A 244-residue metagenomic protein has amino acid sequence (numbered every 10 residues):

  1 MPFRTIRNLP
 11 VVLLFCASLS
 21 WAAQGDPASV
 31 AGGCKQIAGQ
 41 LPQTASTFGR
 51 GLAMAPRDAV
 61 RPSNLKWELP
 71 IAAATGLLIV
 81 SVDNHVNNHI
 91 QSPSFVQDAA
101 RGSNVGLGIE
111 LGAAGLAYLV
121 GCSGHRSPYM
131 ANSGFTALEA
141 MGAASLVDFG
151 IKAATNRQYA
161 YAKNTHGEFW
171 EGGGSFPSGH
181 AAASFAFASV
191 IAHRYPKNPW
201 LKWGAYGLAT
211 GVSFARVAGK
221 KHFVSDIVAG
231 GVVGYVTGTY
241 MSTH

Functional and structural regions predicted by a protein language model:
P2-P10: Bacterial N-terminal signal peptides that target proteins for export
L9-G106, E110-H125, N132, A153-A154 (+2 more regions): N-terminal targeting leaders of membrane proteins
P62, A100, N132-F135, F176 (+1 more regions): Membrane-water interface of alpha-helical transmembrane segments
E68-G76, L111, A137, M141-S145 (+4 more regions): Alpha-helical transmembrane spans of integral membrane proteins, capturing the lipid-embedded, hydrophobic core of TM
A113-A114, E139-N156, W203-F214: Small-polar-interrupted transmembrane alpha-helices in polytopic inner-membrane proteins
C122-S145: Interfacial segments of alpha-helical transmembrane regions
Y161-H244: Membrane-embedded catalytic cores of phosphoryl/pyrophosphoryl-handling enzymes
